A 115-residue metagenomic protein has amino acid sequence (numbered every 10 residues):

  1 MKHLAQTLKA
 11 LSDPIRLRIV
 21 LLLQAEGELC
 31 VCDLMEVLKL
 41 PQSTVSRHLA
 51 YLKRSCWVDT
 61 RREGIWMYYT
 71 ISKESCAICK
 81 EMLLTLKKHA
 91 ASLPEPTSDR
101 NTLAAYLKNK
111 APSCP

Functional and structural regions predicted by a protein language model:
M1-K2, P115: Absolute protein N-terminus
K2-S43, W66-S75: N-terminal helix-turn-helix DNA-binding core of bacterial DNA-binding proteins
R18-L21, K53, A104: A cross-family signal for key residues in well-ordered alpha-helices that form functional helical elements
E36, K53-R54: Alpha-helical residues within the helix-turn-helix
L49-A50: Short, hydrophobic-biased segments on the C-terminal half of alpha helices that form "recognition helices"
R54-E63, T70-S72: Beta-hairpin "wing" of winged helix-turn-helix
C76-P115: Amphipathic alpha-helical dimerization/coiled-coil segments that flank or bridge DNA-binding/regulatory modules
